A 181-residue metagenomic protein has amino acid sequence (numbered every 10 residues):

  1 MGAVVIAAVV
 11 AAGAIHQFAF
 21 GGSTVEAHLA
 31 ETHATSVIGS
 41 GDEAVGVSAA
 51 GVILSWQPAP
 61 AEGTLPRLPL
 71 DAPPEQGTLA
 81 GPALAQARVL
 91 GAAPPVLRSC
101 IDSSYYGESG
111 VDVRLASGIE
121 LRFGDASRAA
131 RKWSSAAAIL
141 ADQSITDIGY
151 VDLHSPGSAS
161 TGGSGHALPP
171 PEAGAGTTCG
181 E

Functional and structural regions predicted by a protein language model:
G2-E181: Charged, solvent-exposed interaction patches on well-folded alpha/beta domains that mediate macromolecular contacts
